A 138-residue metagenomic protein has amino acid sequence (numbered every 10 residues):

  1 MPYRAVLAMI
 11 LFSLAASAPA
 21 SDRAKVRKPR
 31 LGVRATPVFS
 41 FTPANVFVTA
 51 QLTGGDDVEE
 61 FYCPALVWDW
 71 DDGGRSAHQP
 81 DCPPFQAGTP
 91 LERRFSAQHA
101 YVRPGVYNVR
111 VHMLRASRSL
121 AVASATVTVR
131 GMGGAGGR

Functional and structural regions predicted by a protein language model:
M1-V6: Bacterial N-terminal signal peptides that target proteins for export
A8-L14: Bacterial N-terminal signal peptides
A16-R138: Extracellular/lumenal mature domains of secreted and surface-exposed proteins
